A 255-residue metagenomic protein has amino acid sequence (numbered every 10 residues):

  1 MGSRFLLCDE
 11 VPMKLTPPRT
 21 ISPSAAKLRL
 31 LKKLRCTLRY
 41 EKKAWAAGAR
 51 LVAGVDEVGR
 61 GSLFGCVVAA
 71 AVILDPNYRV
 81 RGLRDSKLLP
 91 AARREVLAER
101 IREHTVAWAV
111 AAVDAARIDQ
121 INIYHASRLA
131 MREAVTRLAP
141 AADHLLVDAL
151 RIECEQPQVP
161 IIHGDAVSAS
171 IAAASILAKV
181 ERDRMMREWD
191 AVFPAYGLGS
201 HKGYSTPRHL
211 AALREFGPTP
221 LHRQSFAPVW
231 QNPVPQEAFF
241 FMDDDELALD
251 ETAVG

Functional and structural regions predicted by a protein language model:
G2-G255: RNase H-like, Mg2+-dependent phosphodiesterase core, and more generally RNA phosphate-backbone-engaging helix-loop
